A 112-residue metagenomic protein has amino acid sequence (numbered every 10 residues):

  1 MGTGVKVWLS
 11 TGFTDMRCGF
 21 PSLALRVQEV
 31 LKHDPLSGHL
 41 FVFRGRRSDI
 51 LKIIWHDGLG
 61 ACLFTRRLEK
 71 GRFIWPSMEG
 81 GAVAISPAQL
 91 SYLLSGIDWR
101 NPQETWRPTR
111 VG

Functional and structural regions predicted by a protein language model:
M1-G112: Polybasic/polar functional segments that serve as interface/processing modules
